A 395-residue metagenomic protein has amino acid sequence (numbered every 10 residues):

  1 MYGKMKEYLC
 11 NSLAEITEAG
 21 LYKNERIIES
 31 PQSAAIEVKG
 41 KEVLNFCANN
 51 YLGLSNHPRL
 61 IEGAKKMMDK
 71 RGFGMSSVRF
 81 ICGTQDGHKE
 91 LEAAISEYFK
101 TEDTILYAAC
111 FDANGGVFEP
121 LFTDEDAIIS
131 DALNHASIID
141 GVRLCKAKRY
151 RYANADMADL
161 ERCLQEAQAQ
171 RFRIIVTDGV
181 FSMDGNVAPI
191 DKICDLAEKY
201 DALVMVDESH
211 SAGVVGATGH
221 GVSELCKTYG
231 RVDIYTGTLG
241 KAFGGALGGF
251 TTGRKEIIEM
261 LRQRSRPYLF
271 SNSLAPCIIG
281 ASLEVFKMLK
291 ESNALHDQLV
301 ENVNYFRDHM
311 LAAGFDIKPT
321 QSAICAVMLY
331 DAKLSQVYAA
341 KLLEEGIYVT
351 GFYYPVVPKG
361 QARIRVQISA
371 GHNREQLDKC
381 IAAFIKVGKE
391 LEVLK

Functional and structural regions predicted by a protein language model:
K6-N11, E15-F73, A202: N-terminal "arm"/small-domain region of PLP-dependent enzymes with the aminotransferase-like
P58, E62-K66, K70, A93 (+3 more regions): PLP-dependent enzyme catalytic core of the Aspartate aminotransferase-like
V78-T84, E92-G116: Short loop-beta-helix segment that forms the pyridoxal 5′-phosphate
V117-A136: Conserved PLP-anchoring active-site segment centered on the Schiff-base-forming lysine
Y150, N154-V206: Active-site phosphate-binding strand-loop segment of PLP-dependent enzymes
Y200-L203, H210, V215-Q321, L334: Active-site C-terminal subdomain of aminotransferase-like
D297-F306, L311-G346, V356, Q361 (+1 more regions): Conserved PLP-binding catalytic core of the aspartate aminotransferase-like
